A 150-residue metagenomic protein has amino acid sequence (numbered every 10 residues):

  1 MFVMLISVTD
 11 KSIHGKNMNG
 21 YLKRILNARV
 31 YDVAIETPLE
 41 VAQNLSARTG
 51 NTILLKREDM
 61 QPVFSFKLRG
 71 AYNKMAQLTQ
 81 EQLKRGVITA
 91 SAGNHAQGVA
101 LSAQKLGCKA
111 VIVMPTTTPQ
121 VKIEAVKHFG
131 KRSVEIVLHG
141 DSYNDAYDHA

Functional and structural regions predicted by a protein language model:
V3-A150: PLP-dependent amino-acid enzyme catalytic core
